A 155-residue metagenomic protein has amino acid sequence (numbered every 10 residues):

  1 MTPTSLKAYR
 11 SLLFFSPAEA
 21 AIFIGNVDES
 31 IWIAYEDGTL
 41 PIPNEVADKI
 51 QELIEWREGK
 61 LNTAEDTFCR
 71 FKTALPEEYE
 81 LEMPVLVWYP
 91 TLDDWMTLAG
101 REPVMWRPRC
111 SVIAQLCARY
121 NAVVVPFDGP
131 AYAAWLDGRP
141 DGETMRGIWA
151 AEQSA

Functional and structural regions predicted by a protein language model:
T4-E19: Short basic helix-loop element that most often maps to the first helix and adjoining turn of HTH DNA-binding modules
A8, S30, R70, A74: Catalytic phosphate/metal-binding cores of nucleic-acid and nucleotide-processing enzymes, i.e., regions that mediate
S11, I22, A118: Short polybasic/polar patches that bind polyanions
E19, P41-L61: DNA major-groove recognition helix of helix-turn-helix/homeodomain DNA-binding modules
I24-I42: Recognition helix of helix-turn-helix/homeodomain-like DNA-binding domains that insert into the DNA major groove
E58-E143: Helix-turn-helix/homeodomain-like alpha-helical modules used for DNA recognition and transcription-factor dimerization
W149: Acidic, metal-dependent phosphodiester-chemistry machinery of nucleic-acid enzymes
Q153-A155: Eukaryote-biased intrinsically disordered, low-complexity acidic regions enriched in Ser/Thr/Pro
